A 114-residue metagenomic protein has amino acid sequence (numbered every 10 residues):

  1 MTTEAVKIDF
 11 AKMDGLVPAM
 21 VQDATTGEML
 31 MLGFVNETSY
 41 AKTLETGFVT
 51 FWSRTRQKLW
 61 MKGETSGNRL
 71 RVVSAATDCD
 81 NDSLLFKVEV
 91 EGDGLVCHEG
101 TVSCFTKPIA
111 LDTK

Functional and structural regions predicted by a protein language model:
T2-L16, V21-L30, V35-K114: C-terminal binding/interaction regions
